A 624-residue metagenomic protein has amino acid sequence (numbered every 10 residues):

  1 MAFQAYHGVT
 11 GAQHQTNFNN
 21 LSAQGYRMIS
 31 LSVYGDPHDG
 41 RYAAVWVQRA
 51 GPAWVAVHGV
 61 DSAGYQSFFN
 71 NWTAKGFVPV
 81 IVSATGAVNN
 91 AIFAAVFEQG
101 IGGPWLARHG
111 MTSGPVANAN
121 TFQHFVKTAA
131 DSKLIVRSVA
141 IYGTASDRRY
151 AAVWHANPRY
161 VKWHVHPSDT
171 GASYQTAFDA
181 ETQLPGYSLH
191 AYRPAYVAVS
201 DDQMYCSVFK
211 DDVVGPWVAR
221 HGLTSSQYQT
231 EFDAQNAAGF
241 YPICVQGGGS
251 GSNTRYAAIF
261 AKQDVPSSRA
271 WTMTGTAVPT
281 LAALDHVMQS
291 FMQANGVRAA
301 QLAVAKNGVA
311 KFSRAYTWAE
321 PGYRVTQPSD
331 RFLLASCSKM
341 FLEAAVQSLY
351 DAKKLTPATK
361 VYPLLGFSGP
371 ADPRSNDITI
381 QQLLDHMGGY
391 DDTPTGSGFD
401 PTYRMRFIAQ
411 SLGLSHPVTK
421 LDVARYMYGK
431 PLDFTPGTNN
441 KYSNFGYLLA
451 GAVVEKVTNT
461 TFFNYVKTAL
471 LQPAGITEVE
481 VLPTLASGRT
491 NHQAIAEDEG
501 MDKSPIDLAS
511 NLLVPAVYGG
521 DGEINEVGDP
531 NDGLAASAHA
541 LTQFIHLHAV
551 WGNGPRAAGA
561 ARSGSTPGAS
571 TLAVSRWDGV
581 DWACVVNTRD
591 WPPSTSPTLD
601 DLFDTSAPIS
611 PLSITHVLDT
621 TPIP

Functional and structural regions predicted by a protein language model:
M1-T274: Terminus-proximal functional modules
G8, A12, A63, V116 (+14 more regions): Soluble non-cytosolic domains of exported or imported proteins
Q15-F18, Q66-F69, F122-V126, Q175 (+14 more regions): Extracytoplasmic/secreted envelope proteins and their assembly/folding machinery, especially bacterial periplasmic
A23-Y26, F77, L134, Y187 (+12 more regions): Sec-exported extracytoplasmic/periplasmic mature domains
Y34, T85, Y142, Y316-T317 (+2 more regions): Residue-level structural signal for beta-strand termini and adjacent loop
K262-A315, K467, P505-P624: Catalytic loop of the DD-peptidase/beta-lactamase superfamily, centered on the K-T-G motif and neighboring
Q293-A303, G322-L383, L432-F445, D529-D532: Short active-site loop at a secondary-structure junction that contains or immediately precedes the catalytic residue(s)
A371-L572: Short, surface-exposed loop or secondary-structure junction motifs that flank catalytic or metal-binding residues
